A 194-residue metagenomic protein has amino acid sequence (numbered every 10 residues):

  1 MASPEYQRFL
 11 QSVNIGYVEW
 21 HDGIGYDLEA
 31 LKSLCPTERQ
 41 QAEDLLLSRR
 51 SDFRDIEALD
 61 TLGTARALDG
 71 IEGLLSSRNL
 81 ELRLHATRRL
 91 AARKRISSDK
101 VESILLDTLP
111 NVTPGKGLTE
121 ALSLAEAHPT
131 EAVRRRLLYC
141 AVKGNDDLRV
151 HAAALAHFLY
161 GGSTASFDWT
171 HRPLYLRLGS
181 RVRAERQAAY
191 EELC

Functional and structural regions predicted by a protein language model:
M1-R66, G73-L84, R93-D99, L106-N111 (+2 more regions): Extended repeat-based scaffolds of very large eukaryotic assembly and lipid-transport proteins
I56, E72, A86-R88, T119-L122 (+1 more regions): Hydrophobic core positions within HEAT/HEAT-like alpha-solenoid repeats
A92-I96, A127-T130: Alpha-helix capping at helix-to-loop junctions
G117-C194: Extended alpha-helical scaffolding segments
